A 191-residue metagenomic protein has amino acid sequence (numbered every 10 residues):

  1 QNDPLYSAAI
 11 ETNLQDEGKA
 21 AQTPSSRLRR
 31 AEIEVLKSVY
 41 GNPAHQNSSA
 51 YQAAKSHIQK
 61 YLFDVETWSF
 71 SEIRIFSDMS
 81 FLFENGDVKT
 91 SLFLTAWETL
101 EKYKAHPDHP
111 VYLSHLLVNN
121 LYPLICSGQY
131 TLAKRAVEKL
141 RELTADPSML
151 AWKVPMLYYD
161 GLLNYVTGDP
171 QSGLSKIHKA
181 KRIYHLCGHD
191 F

Functional and structural regions predicted by a protein language model:
Q1-A44: Short, charged amphipathic alpha-helical surface segments
N2-Q15, H45-S56, N85-E98, S127-E138 (+1 more regions): Helix-turn-helix repeat elements of alpha-solenoid scaffolds
L14-K19, S56-F63, W97-A105, V137-D146 (+1 more regions): Amphipathic alpha-helical segments of tetratricopeptide repeats
Q22-E32, W68-R74, H106-L116, D146-M156 (+1 more regions): Alpha-solenoid helical repeat architecture
R29-Y40, R74-M79, V118-P123, P155-V166: "A position-specific structural signal for the A-helix of alpha-solenoid helical repeats
E72-L150: Alpha-helical adaptor scaffolds
G128, G168, C187-G188: Residue-level detector of the short coil/turn that links helix A to helix B within each tetratricopeptide repeat
